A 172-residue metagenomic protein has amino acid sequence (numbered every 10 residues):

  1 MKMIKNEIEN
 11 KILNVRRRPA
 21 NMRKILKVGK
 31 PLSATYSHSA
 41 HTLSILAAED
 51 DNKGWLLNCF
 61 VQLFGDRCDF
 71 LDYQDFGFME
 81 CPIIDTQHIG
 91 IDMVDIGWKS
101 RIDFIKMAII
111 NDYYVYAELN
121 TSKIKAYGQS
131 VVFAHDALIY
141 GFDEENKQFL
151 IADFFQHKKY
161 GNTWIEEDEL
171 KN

Functional and structural regions predicted by a protein language model:
I4-N172: Conserved active-site-adjacent core of cysteine acyl-enzyme catalytic domains
